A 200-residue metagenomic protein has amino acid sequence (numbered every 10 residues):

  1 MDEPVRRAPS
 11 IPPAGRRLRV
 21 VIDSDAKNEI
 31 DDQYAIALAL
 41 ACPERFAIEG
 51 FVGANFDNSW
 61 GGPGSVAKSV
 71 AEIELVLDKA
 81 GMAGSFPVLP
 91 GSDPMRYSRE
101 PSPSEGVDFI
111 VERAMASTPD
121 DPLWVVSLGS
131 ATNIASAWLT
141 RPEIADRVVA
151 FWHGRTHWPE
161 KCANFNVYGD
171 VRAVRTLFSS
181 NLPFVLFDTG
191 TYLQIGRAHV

Functional and structural regions predicted by a protein language model:
M1-H199: N-terminal acidic, glycine/proline-rich low-complexity segments
